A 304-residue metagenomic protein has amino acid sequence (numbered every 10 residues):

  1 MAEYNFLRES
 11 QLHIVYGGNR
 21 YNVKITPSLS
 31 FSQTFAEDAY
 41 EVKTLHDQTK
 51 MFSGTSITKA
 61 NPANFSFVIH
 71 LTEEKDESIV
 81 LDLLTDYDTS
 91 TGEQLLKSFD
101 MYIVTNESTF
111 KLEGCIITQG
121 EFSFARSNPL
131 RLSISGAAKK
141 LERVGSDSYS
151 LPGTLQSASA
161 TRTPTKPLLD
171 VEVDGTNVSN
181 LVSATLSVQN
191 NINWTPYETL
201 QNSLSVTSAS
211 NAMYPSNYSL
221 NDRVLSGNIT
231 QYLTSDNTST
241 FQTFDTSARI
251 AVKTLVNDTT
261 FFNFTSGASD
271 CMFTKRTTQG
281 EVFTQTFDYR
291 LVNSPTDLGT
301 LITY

Functional and structural regions predicted by a protein language model:
M1-Y304: Signature of extracytoplasmic/envelope-associated structural regions
